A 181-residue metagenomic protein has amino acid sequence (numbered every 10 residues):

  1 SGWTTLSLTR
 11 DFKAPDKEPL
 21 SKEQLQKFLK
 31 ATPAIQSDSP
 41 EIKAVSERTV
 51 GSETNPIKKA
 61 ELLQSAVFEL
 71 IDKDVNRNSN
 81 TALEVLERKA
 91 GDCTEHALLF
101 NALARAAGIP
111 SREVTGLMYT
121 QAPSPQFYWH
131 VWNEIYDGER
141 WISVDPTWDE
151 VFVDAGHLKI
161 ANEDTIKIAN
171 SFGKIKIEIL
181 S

Functional and structural regions predicted by a protein language model:
S1-A14: Intrinsically disordered, low-complexity N-terminal segments that are enriched in acidic
R10, T115-L117, W148: A mature extracytoplasmic/lumenal domain signature
P15-L25, L29, P33, I109 (+1 more regions): Active-site rim recognition segments
L20-G91, L99, N162-S181: Secondary-structure boundary elements
R48-S52, K89, L117-A122, V131-W132: Generic recognition of flexible, low-complexity loop/linker segments
L63, A90-L117, N133-E134: Cysteine-centered nucleophilic/redox motifs
K73, S79-N80, E113-A122: Catalytic cysteine-centered active-site loop
